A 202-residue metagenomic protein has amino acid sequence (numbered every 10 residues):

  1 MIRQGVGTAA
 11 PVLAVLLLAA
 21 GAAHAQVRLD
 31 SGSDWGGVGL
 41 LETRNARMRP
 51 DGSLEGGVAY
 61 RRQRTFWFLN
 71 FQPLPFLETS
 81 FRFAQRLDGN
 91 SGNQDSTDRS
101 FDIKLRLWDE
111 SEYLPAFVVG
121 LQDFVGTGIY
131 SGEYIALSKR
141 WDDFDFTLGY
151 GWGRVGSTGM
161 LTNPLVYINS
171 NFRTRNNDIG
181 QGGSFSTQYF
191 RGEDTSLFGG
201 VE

Functional and structural regions predicted by a protein language model:
M1-V12: Bacterial N-terminal signal peptides that target proteins for export
V12-A14, G156: Residue-level recognition of conserved structural "scaffold" positions that shape functional pockets and channels
A20-A22: N-terminal signal peptide c-region/cleavage motif recognized by signal peptidases
A25-G132, K139-F144, L148, G153-S157 (+4 more regions): Transmembrane beta-barrel domains of Gram-negative outer membranes and organellar outer membranes
T158-T162: Outer-membrane beta-barrel and related beta-rich outer-membrane complex signature in Gram-negative bacteria
P164-N169: Flexible, surface-exposed loop regions and adjacent strand-edge segments of Gram-negative outer-membrane beta-barrel
F190-G192: Active-site rim beta-loop-alpha module in soluble metabolic enzymes
